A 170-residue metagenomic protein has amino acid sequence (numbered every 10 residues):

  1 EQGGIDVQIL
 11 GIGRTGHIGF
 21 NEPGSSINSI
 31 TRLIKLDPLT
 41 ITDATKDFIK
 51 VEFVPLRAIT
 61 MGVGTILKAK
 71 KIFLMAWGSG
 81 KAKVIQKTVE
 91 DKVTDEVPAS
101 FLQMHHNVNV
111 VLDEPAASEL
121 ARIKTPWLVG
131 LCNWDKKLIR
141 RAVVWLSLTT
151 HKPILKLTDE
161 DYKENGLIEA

Functional and structural regions predicted by a protein language model:
E1-E169: Conserved phosphate- and dinucleotide-binding cores of soluble alpha/beta proteins, encompassing both enzyme active
